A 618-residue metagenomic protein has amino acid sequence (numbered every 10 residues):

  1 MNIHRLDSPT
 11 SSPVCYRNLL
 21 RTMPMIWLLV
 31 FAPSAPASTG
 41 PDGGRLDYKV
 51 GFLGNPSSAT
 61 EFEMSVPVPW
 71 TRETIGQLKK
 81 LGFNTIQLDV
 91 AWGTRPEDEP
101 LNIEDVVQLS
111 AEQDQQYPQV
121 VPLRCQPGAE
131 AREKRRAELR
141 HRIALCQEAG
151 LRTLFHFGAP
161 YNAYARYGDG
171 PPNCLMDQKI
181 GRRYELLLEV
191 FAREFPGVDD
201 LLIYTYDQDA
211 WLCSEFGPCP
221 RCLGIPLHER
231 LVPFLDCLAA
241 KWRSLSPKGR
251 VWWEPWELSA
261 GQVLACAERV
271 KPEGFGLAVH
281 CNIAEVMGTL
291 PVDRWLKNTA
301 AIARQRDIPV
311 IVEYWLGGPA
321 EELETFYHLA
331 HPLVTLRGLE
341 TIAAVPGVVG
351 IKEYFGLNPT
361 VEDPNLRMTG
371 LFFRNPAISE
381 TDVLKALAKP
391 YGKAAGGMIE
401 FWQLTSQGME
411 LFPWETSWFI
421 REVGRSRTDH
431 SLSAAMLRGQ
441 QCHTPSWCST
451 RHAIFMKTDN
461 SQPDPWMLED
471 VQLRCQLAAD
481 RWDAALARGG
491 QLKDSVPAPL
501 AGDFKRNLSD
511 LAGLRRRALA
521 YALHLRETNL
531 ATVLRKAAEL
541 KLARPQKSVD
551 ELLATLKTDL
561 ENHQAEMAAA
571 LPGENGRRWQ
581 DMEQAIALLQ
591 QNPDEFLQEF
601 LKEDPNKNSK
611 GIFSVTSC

Functional and structural regions predicted by a protein language model:
M1-N18: N-terminal secretory signal peptides that target proteins for export/translocation
S8-S12, S34, S609, S614-S617: Serine residues within intrinsically disordered or low-complexity segments
R21-A32: Bacterial N-terminal signal peptides
L28, A37-R183, E189, R193-D200 (+3 more regions): Feature activates predominantly on carbohydrate-active enzymes
G40-G44, Y48-K49, P56-S57, P67-T71 (+2 more regions): Substrate-binding groove of N-acetylhexosamine-processing glycoside hydrolases
T94-E97, Y161-R166, A210-L212, A260-Q262 (+2 more regions): Short catalytic/ligand-binding loop motif for oxyanion handling, primarily in non-cytosolic enzymes, centered on
A159, L187-I225: Active-site groove signature of glycoside hydrolases
Y164-C174, Q208-I225, A320-E324: Active-site-proximal beta-alpha loop/turn segments in soluble metabolic enzymes
